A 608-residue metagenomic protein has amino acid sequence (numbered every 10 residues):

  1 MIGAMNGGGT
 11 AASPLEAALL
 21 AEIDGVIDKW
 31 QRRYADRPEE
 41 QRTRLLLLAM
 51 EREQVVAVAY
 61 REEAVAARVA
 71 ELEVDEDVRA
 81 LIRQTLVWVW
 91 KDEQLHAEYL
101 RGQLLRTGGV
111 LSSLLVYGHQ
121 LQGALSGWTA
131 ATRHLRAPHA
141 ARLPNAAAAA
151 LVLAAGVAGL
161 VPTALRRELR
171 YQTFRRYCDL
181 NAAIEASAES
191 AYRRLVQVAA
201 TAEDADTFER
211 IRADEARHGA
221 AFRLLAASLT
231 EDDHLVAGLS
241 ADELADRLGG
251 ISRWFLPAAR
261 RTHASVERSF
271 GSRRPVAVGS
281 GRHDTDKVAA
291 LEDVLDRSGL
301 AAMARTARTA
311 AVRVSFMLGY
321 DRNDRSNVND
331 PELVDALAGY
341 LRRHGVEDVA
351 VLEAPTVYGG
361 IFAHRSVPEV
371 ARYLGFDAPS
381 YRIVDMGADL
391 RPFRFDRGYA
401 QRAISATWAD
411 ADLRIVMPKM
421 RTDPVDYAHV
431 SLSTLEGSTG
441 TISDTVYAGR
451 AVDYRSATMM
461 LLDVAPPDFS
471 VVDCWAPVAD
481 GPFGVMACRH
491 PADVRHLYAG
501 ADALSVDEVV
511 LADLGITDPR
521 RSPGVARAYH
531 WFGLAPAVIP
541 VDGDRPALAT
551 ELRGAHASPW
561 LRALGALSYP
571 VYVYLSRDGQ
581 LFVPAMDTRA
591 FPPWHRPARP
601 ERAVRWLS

Functional and structural regions predicted by a protein language model:
I2-S272: Non-heme di-metal
A264-S608: N-terminal and secondary-structure boundary signal
